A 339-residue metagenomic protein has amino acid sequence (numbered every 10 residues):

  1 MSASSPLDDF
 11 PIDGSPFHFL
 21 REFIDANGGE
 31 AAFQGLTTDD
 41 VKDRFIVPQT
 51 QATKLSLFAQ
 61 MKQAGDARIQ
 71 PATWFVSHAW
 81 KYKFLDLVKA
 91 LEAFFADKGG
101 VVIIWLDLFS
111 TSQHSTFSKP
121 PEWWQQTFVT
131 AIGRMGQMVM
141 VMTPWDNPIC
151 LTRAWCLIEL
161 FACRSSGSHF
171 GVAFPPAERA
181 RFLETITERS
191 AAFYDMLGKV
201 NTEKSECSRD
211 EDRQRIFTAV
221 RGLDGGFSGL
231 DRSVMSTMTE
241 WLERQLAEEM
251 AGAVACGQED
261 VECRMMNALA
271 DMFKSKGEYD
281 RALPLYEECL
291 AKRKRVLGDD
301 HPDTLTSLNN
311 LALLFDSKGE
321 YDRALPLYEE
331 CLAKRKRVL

Functional and structural regions predicted by a protein language model:
M1-S275: The feature represents the membrane-entry module of six-transmembrane cation channels
C263-L339: A detector of tandem-repeat and repeat-rich interaction/domain scaffolds
